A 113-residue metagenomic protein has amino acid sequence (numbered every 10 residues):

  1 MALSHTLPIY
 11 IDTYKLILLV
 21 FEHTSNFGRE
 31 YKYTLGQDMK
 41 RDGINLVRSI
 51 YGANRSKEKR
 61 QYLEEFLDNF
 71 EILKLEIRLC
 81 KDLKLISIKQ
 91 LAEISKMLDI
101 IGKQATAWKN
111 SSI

Functional and structural regions predicted by a protein language model:
M1-I113: Amphipathic alpha-helical assembly/interaction segments
